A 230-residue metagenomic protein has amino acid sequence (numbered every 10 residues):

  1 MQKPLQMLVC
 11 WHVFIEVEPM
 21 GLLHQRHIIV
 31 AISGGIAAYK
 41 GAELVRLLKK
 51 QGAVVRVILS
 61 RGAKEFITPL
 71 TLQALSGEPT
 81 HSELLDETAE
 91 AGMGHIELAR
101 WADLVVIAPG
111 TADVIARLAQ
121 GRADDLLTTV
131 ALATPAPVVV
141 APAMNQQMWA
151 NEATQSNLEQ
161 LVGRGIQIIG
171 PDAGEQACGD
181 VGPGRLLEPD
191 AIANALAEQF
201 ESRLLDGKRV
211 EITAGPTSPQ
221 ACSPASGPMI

Functional and structural regions predicted by a protein language model:
F14-V138, N145-I230: A cross-family phosphate/adenosyl-ligand binding-site feature
